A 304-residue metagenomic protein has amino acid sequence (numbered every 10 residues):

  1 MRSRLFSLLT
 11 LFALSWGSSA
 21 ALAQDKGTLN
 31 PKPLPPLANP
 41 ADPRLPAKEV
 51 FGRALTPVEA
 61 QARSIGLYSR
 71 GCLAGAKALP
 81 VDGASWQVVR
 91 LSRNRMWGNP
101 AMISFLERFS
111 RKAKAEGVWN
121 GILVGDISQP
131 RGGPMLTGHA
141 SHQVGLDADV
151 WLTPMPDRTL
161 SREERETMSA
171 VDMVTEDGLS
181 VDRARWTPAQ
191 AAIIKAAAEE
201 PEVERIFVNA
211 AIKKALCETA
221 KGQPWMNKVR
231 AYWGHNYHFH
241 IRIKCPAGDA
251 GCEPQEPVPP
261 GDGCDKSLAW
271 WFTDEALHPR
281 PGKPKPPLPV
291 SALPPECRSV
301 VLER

Functional and structural regions predicted by a protein language model:
S7-G17: Bacterial N-terminal signal peptides
S18-A23: Sec/Tat signal peptide C-region and signal peptidase I cleavage site
Q24-A41, L160-R304: Catalytic cores and adjacent binding grooves of peptidoglycan-active enzymes
K26-I65, S69: Solvent-exposed N-terminal domain segments of exported/luminal and surface proteins
F51-R53, F105-T137, F207-K228: Extended, low-complexity, intrinsically disordered C-terminal regulatory tails of eukaryotic serine/threonine kinases
E59-V124, W186-K195, E200: Active-site acidic/histidine clusters and adjacent loop/turn architecture that either coordinate catalytic ions
G117-W119, Q143-D147, N236-H238: Extracytoplasmic
T137-P154: Short, surface-exposed glycine/acidic/tryptophan-bearing loops
